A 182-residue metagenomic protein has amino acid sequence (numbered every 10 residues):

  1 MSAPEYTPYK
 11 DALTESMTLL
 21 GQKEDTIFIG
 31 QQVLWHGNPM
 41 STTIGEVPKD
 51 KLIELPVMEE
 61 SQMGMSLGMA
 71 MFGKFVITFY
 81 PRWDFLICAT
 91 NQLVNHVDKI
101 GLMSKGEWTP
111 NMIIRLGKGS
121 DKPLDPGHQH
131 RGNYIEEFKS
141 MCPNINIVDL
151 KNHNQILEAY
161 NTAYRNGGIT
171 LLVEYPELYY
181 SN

Functional and structural regions predicted by a protein language model:
M1-N182: Thiamine diphosphate
